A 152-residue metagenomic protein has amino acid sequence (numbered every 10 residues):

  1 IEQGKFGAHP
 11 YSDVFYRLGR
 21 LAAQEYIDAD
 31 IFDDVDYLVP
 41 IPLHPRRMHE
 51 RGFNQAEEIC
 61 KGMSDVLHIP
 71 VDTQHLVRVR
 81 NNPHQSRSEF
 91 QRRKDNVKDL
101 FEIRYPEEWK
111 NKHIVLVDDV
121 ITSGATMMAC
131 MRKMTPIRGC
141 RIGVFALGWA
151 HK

Functional and structural regions predicted by a protein language model:
I1-Y37, H44-D65, D72-H113, S123 (+1 more regions): Active-site-facing substrate-recognition patch
P40, L116-V117: Generic enzyme active-site microenvironment
H68-I69, C140: Structural alpha-beta junctions
V115, A125-K152: PRPP-dependent phosphoribosyltransferase catalytic core
V120: Basic, glycine-rich
